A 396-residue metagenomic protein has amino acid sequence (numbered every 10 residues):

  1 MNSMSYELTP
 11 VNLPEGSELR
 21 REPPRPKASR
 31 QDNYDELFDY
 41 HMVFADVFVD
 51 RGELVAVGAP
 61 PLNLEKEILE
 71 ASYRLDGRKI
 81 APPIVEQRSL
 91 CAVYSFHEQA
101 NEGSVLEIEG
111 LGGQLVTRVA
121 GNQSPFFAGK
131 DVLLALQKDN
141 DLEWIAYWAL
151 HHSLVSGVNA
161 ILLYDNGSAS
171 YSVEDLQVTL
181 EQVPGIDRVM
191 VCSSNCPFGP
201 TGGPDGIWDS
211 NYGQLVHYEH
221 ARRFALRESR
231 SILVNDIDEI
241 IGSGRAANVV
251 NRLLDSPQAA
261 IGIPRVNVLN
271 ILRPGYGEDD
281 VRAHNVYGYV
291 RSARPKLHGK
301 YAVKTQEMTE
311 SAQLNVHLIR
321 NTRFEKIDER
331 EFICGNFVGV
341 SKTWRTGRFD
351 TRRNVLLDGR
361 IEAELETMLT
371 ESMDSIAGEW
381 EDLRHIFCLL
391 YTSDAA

Functional and structural regions predicted by a protein language model:
S3-N122: Beta-strand-enriched, solvent-exposed domains that form extended recognition/catalytic surfaces
A135-H151, N166-G167: Active-site beta-to-alpha loop of glycosyltransferases that engages the nucleotide-sugar donor
L150-V158: Short, acidic, metal-binding catalytic loop of nucleotide-sugar glycosyltransferases
N159-G167, C192-S193: Short beta-strand/loop segment that forms part of the nucleotide-sugar
E174-S229: Active-site-proximal specificity loops/subdomain of glycosyltransferases
P204-N211, R222, G242-E325: Conserved catalytic core of nucleotide-sugar-dependent glycosyltransferases
S229-I240: Short beta-strand-to-loop acidic/aromatic patch adjacent to the donor-nucleotide binding site
Y391-A396: Conserved small/polar residues in nucleotide/adenosyl-binding loops
